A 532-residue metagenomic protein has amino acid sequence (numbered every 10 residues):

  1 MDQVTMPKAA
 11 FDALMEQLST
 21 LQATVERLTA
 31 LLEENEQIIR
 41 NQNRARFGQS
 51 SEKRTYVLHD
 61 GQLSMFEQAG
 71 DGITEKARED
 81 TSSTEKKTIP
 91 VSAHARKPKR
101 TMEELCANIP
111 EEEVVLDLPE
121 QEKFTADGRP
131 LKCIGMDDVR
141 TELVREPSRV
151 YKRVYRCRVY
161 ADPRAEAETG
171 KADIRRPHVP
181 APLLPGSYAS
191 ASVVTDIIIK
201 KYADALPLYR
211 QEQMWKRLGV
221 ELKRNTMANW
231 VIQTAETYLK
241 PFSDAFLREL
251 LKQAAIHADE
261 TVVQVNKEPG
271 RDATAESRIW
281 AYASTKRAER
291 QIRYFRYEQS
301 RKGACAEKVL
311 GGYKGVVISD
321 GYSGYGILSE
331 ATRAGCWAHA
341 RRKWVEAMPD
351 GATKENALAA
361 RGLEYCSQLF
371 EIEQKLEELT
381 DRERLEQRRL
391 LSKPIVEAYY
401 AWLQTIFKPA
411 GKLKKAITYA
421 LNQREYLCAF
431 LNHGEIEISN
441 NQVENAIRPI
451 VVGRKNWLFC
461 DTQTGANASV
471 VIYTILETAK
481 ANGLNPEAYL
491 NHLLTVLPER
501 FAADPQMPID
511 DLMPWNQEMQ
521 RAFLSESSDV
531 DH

Functional and structural regions predicted by a protein language model:
M1-Y188, H257-A258, S319, L391 (+2 more regions): Short, flexible loop/hinge motifs at secondary-structure junctions
D2, Q121-K123, K152, V159-H532: Catalytic center-proximal scaffold of phosphoryl-transfer enzymes
